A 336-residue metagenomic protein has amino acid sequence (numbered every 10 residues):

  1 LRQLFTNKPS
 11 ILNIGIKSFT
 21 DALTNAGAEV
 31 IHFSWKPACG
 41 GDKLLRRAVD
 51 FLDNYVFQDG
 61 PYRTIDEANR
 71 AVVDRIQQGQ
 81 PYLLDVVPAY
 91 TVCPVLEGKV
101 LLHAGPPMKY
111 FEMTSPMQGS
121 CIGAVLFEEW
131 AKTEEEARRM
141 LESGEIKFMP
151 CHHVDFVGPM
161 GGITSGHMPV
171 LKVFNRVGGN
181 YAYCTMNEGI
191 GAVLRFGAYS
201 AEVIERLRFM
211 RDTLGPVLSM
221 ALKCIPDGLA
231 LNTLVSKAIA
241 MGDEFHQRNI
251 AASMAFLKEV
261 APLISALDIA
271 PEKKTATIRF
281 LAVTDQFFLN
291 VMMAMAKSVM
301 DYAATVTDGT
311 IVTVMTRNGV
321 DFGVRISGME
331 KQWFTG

Functional and structural regions predicted by a protein language model:
L1-G336: Anaerobic metallocofactor- and corrinoid-dependent redox/one-carbon enzyme cores, especially those from methanogenesis
